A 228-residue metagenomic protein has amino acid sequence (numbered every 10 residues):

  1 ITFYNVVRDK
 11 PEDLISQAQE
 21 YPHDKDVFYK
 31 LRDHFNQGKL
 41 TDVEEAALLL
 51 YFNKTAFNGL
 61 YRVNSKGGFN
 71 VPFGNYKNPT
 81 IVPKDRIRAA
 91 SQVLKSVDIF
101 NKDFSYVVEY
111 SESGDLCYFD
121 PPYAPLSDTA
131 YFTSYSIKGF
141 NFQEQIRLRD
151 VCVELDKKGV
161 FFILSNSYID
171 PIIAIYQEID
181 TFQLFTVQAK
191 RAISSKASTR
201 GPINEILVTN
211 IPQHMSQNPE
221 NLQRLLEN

Functional and structural regions predicted by a protein language model:
I1, Y106-V107, K190-S195: A short acidic, often aromatic-flanked loop/helix-cap motif at beta-alpha or helix-coil junctions that lines enzyme
I1-D9: P-loop NTPase Walker
R8-T133, R147, V153-K158: SAM-dependent nucleic-acid methyltransferase catalytic core
Y51, L207-N210: Short, well-ordered beta-strand micro-motif
R86, S167-D170, P212: Short, polar loop motifs at secondary-structure junctions
D103, Q188, P212: Residues at the C-termini of beta-strands that transition into short coil/loop
S113-I203, L207: Conserved acidic-Pro-Pro-aromatic motif
I211-N228: Flexible, glycine-/basic-rich loop-and-beta segments that form/coincide with the SAM-dependent methyltransferase
